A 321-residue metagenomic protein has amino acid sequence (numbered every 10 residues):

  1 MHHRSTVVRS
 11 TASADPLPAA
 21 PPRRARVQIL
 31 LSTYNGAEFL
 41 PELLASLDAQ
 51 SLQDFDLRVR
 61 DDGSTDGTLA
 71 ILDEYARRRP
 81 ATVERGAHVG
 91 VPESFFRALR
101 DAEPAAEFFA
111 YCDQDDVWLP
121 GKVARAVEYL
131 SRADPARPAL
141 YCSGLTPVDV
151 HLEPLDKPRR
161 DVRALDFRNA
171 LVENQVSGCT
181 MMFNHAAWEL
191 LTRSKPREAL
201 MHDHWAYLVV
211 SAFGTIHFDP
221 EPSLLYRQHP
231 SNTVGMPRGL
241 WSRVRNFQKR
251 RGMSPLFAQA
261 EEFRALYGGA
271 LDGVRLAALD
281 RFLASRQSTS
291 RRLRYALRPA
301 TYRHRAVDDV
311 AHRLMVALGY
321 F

Functional and structural regions predicted by a protein language model:
H2, V8-R238: Nucleotide-sugar donor-binding/catalytic module of glycosyltransferases that assemble extracellular/cell-envelope
T192, A199, W205, I216 (+1 more regions): C-terminal subregions of glycosyltransferases and related glycan-biosynthesis enzymes
